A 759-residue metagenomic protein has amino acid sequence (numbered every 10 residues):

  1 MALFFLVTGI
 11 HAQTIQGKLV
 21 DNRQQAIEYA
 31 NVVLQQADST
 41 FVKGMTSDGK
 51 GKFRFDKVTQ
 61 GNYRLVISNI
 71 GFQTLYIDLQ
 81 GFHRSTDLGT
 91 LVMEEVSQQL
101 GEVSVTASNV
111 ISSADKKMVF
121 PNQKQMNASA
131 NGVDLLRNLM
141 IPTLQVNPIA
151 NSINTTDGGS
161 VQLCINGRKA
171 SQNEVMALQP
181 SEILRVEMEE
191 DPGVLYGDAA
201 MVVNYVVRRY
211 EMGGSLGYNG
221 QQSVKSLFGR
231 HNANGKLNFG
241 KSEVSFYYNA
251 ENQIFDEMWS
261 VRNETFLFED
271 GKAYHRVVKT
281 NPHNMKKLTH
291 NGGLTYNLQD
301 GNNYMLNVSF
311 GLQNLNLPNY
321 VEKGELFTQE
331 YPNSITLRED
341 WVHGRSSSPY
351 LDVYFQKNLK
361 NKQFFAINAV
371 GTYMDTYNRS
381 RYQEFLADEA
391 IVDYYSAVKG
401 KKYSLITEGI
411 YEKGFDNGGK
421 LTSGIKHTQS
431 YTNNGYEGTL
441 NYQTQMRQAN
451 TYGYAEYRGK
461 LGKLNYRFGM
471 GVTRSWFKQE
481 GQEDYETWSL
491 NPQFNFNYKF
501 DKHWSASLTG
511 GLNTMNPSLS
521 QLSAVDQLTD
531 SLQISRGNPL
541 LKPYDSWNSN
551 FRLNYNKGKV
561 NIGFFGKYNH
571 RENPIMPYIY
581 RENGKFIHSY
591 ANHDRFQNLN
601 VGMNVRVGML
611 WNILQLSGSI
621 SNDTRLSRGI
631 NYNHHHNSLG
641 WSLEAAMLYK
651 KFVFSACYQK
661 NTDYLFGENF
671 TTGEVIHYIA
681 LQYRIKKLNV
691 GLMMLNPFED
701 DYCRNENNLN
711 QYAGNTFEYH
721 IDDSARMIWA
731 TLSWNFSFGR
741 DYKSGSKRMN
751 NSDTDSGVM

Functional and structural regions predicted by a protein language model:
G17-I27: Structural motif
Q24, V33, K50-K52, D56 (+20 more regions): Membrane-proximal, glycine/serine-rich, low-complexity loop/turn segments characteristic of large bacterial
A37-K52: Short, acidic Ser/Thr/Gly-rich low-complexity loop/linker segments typical of extracellular and cell-surface proteins
A177-L178, S223-L227, P282-K286, W341-S347 (+9 more regions): Replace "Gram-negative outer membrane beta-barrel proteins" with "bacterial and organellar outer membrane beta-barrel
A200-N219, Y320-G324, T422-S430, Q448-E483 (+3 more regions): Surface-exposed extracellular loop regions of Gram-negative outer-membrane beta-barrel proteins
N234, I620-S627, L639-R684, L688 (+1 more regions): C-terminal beta-barrel architecture of Gram-negative outer-membrane proteins
E257-K272, P318-S334, L351, Y377-D388 (+10 more regions): Outer-membrane beta-barrel translocator domains and adjoining extracellular loop/strand segments of Gram-negative
S404-I406, K542, N561-N622, L626-E644: Outer membrane beta-barrel strand-and-loop segments of large Gram-negative receptors, especially TonB-dependent
